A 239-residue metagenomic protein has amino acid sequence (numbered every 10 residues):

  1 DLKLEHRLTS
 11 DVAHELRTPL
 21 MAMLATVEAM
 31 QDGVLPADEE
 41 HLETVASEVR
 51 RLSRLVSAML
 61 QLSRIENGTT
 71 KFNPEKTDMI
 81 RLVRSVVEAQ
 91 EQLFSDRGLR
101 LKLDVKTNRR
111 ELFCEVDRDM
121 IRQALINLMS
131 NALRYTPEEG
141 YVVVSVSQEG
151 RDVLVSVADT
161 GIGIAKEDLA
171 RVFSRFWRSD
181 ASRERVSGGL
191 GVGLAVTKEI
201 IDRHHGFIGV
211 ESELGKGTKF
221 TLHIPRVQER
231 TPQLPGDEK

Functional and structural regions predicted by a protein language model:
S47-S53: Short alpha-helical segment of the dimerization/phosphotransfer core of two-component systems
N67-F72, E111-V116: Conserved micro-motifs of the catalytic ATP-binding
N73-E88, L101: A conserved beta-strand-to-alpha-helix junction within the catalytic ATP-binding
L93-V105, R110: Short conserved segments within the C-terminal catalytic ATPase subdomain
E139-R151: Short beta-strand/loop element within the Bergerat-fold HATPase_c
I164-R178, D237: Short conserved segment of the HATPase_c
H205-G206: Conserved glycine-rich
